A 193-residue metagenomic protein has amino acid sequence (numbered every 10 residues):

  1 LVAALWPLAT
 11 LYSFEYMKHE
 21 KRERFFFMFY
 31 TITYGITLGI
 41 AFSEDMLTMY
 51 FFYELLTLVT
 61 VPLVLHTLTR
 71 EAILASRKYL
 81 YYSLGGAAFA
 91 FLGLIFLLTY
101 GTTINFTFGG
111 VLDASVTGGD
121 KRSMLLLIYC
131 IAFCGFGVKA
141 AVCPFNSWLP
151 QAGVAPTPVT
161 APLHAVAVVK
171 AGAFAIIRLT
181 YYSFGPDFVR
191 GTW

Functional and structural regions predicted by a protein language model:
L1-A88, V166, A171, R190-W193: Internal transmembrane alpha-helices of multipass membrane proteins
F14, K18, L68, I128-A132 (+2 more regions): A near-ubiquitous, low-amplitude feature marking generic local secondary-structure context
E23, I73-L74, S123-L125, T160: Generic detector of short alpha-helix boundary/capping microenvironments and adjacent low-complexity segments
T31-I32, C143-P144, T157-P158: Short amphipathic alpha-helical surface micro-motifs
T48, L55, K78, A88-N146 (+2 more regions): Juxtamembrane/interfacial segments at transmembrane-helix boundaries in multi-pass membrane proteins
T67-I73, Q151-T160: Juxtamembrane helix-boundary/capping and inter-helix hinge elements in multi-pass membrane proteins
T160-H164, A175: Carboxylate/His-rich catalytic cores and anion/metal-binding grooves
